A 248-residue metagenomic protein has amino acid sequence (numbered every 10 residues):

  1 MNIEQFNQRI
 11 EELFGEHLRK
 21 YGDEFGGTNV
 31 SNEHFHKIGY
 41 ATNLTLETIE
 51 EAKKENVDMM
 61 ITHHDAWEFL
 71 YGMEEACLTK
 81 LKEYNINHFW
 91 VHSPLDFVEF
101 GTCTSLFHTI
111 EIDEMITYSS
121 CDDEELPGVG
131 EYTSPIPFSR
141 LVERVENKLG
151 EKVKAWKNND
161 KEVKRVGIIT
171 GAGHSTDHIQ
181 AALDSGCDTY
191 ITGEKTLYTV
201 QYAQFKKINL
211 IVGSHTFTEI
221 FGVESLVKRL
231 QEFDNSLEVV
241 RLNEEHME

Functional and structural regions predicted by a protein language model:
M1-E248: Active-site catalytic microenvironments in core metabolic enzymes, especially phosphate/sugar-handling
